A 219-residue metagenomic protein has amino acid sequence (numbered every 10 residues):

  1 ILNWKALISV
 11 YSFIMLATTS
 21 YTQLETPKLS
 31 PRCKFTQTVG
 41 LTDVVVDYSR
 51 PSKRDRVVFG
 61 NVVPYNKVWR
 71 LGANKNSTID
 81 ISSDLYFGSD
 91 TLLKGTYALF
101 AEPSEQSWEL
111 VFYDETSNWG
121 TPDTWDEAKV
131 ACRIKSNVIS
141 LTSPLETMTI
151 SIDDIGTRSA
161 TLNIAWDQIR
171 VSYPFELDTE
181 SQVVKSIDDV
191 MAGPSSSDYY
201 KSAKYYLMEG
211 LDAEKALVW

Functional and structural regions predicted by a protein language model:
I1-E25: Bacterial Sec-dependent N-terminal signal peptides
L24-G40: Short N-terminal segments immediately surrounding and downstream of signal-peptide cleavage
D43-K94, F100-D198, E214: Extended, well-structured beta-strand/loop surface patches that form recognition or cofactor-anchoring regions within
K201-A203: Structural register within alpha-helical repeat arrays
E209-G210: Structural motif corresponding to the intra-repeat A-B loop/turn of tetratricopeptide repeats
